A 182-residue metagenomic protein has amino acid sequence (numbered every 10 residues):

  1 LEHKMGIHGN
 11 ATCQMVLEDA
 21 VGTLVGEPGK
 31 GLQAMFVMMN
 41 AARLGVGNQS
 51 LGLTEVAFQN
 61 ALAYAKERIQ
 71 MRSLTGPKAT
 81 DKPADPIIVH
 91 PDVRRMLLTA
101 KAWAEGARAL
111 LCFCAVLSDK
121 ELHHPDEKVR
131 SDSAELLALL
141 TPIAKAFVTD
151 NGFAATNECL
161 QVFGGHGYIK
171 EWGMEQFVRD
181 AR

Functional and structural regions predicted by a protein language model:
L1-R182: Internal glycine-rich alpha/beta core junctions
